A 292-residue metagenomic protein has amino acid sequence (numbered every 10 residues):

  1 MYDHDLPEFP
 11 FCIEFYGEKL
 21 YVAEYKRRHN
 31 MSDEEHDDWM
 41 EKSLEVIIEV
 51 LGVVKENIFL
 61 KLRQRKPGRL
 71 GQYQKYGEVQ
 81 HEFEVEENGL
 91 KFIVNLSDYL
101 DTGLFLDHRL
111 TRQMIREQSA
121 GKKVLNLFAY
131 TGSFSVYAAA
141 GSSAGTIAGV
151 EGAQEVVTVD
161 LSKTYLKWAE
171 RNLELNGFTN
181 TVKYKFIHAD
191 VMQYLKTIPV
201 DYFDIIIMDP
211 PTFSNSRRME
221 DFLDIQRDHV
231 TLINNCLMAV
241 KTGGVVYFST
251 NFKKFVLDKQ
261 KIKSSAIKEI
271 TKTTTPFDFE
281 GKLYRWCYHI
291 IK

Functional and structural regions predicted by a protein language model:
M1-K19, Y25-K26: Non-catalytic accessory regions of SAM-dependent methyltransferases
P7, F11-E14, D38-F105, Q113 (+1 more regions): Non-catalytic substrate-recognition/targeting regions of SAM-dependent transferases
G121-Y130: Conserved class I S-adenosyl-L-methionine
T131-A153: Conserved SAM-binding loop of SAM-dependent methyltransferases across substrates and taxa, primarily the Class I
L161-I205: S-adenosyl-L-methionine
Y165, H188, D204-N235: Mobile active-site "lid"/loop adjacent to the S-adenosyl-L-methionine
V240-K241: Helix-to-beta-strand junctions that scaffold the AdoMet/dcAdoMet cofactor pocket in Class I SAM-dependent enzymes
V245-K292: C-terminal catalytic and target-recognition region of SAM-dependent MTase-like enzymes, primarily methyltransferases
